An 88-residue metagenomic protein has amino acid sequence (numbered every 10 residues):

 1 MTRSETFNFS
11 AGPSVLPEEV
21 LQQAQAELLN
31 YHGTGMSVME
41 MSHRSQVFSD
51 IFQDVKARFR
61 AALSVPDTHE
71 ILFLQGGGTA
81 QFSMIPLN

Functional and structural regions predicted by a protein language model:
M1-T2: Generic start-of-chain signal for non-secretory N-termini
E5-D54: A glycine-/small-polar-enriched, mobile loop at the entrance of the PLP active site in fold-type I
P17, Q81-F82: Basic, gly/Ser/Thr/Pro-rich low-complexity segments located predominantly at protein N termini
G35-Q81: Conserved N-terminal alpha-helix of the aminotransferase class I/II PLP-enzyme fold
S83-N88: A generic, well-ordered mixed alpha/beta core segment in the N-terminal half of proteins
